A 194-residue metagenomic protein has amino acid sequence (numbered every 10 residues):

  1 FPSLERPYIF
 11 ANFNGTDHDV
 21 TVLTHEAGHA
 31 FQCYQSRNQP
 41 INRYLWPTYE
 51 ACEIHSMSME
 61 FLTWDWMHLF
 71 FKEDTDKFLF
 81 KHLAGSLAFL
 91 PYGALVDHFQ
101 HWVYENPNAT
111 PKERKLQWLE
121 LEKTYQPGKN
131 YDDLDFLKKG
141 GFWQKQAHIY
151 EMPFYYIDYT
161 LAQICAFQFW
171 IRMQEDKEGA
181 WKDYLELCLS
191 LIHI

Functional and structural regions predicted by a protein language model:
F1-A11, L79, A88, L95: Active-site-proximal, well-structured secondary-structure segments within enzyme catalytic domains
F1-P2, I9, F13, D135-Q144: Accessory "access/gating" subregions that flank catalytic or transport cores
Y8-L23: Short pre-active-site segment immediately N-terminal to the catalytic Zn-binding motif
F10-N12, R37-Y49: Short helix/strand-bridging catalytic loops that position acidic/His residues to coordinate divalent metals and engage
L23, F31, S58, L69 (+4 more regions): C-terminal, non-catalytic "cap/extension" segments appended to globular domains
G28-P40: Catalytic Zn2+-binding segment of zinc metalloproteases
S36, P47-E73, A88, A162: Post-HExxH zinc-binding segment in Zn-dependent metallohydrolases
Q39-L45, H68-L79, K177-D183: Short, glycine/acidic-rich hinge or "gate" loops at secondary-structure transitions that mediate conformational
